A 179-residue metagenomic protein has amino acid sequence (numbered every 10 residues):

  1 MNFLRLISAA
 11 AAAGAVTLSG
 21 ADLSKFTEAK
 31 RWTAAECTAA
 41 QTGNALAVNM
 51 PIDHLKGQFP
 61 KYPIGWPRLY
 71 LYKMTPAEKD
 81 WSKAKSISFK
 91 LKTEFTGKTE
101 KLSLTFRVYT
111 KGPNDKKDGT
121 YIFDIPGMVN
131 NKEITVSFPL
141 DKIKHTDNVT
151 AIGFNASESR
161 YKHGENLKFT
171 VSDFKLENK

Functional and structural regions predicted by a protein language model:
M1-S8: Bacterial N-terminal signal peptides that target proteins for export
S8-S19: Hydrophobic h-region of N-terminal signal peptides that target proteins for export in Gram-negative bacteria
A12, A151-G153: Alpha-helical transmembrane spans
L18-A40: Extracellular carbohydrate-recognition regions
W32, Q41, D80-A84: Short, surface-exposed loop/turn motifs at beta-strand boundaries within globular domains
A40-P67: Short carbohydrate-recognition loop motifs
F59-N148, H163-T170, L176: Extracellular ligand-binding interfaces
F154-H163: Short beta-strand-plus-loop segments that form exposed binding edges in beta-rich domains
